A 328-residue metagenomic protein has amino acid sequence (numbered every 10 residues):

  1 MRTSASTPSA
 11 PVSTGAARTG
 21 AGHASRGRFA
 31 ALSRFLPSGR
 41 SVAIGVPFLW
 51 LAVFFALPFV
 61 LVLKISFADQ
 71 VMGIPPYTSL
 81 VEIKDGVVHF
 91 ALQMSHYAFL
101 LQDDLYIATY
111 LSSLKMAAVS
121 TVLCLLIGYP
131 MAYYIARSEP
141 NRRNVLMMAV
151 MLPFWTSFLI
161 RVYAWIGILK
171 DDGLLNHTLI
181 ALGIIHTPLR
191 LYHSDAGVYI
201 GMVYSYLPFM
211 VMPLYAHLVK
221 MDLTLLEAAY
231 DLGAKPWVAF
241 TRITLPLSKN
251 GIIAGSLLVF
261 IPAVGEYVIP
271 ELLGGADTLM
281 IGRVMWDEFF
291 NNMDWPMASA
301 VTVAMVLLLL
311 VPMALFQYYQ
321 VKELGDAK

Functional and structural regions predicted by a protein language model:
A5, G15, H23, G27 (+2 more regions): C-terminal transmembrane helix and the adjacent membrane-cytosol boundary/short C-terminal tail of inner/organellar
H23-F67, Y134, N144, M148-V150: N-terminal signal-anchor/first transmembrane alpha helix
G27, A31-F35, A118-M151, T224-L226 (+2 more regions): Transmembrane-helix boundary motif in ABC transporter permease subunits
F29-S33, L80, K84-D85, V162-V203 (+2 more regions): Membrane-interfacial helix termini and adjacent extracytoplasmic/periplasmic loops of multi-pass transporters
R34-R40, I83, Y97-L100, D104 (+3 more regions): Interhelical loop and adjacent transmembrane-helix boundary motif in polytopic membrane transport permeases
A43-I44, M131-W165, L226-E227, F240-T241 (+1 more regions): Cytoplasmic-entry segments and transmembrane alpha-helices of multi-pass inner-membrane transporters
V46-P47, M148, L152, Y204 (+3 more regions): Transmembrane alpha-helices
A56-D104, D172, G275, K328: Short membrane-interfacial helix/loop motifs at transmembrane-helix boundaries
